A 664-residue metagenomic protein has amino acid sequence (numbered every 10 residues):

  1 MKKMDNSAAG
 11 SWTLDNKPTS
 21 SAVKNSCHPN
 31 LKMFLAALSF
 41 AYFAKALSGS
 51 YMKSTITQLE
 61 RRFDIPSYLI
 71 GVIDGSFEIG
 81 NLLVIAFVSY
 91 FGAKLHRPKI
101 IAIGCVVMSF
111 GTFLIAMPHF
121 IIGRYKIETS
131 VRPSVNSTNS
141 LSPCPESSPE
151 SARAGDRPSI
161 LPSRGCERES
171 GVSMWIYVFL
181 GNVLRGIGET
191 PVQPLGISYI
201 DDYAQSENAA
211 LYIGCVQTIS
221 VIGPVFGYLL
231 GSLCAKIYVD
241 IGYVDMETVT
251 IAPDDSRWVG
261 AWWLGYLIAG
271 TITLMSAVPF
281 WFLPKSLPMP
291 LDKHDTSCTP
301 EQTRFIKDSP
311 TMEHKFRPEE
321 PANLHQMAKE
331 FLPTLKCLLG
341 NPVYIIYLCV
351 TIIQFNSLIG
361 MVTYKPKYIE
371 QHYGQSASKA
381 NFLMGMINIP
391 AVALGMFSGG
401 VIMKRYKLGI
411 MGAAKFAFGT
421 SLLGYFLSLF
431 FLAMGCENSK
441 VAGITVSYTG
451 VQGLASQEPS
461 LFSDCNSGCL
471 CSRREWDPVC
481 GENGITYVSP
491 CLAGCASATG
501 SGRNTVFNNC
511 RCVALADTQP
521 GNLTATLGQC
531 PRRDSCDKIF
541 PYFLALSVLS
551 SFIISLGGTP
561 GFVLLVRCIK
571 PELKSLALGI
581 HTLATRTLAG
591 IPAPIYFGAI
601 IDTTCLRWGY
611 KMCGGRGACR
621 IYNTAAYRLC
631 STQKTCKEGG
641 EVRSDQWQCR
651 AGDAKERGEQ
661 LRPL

Functional and structural regions predicted by a protein language model:
M1-S39, Y51-T55, R61, S67 (+9 more regions): Disordered extramembrane loops and terminal tails of multipass alpha-helical membrane proteins
N30, S39-S50, E78, G186: N-terminal transmembrane alpha-helices
F40-A41, V72-I73, G104, G181 (+4 more regions): Hydrophobic alpha-helical segments of secondary membrane carriers
F43, P342-A377: A single, central transmembrane helix in multi-pass transporters
A44-M52, E189, Q193, Q354-V362 (+1 more regions): Conserved extracellular-gate-facing transmembrane-helix segments in secondary transporters
A46, E78-I79, V221-I222, I389-P390 (+1 more regions): Short hydrophobic/small-residue motifs within alpha-helical transmembrane segments of multi-pass transporter-like
P66, L82, T218-I219, G223: Polytopic alpha-helical membrane proteins, predominantly small-molecule transporters/carriers
V183-T218: Cytoplasmic helix-loop-helix junction between adjacent transmembrane helices in 12-TM secondary transporters
